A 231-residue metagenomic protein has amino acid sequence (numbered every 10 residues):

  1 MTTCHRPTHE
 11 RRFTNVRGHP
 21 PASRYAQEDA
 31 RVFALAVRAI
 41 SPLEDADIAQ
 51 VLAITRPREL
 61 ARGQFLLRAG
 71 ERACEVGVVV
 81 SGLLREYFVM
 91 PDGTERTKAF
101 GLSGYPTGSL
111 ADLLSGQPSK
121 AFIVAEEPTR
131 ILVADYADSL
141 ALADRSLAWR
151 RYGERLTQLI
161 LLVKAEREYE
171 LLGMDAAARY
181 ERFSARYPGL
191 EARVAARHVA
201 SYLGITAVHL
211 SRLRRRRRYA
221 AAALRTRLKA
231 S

Functional and structural regions predicted by a protein language model:
T2-R56: Cyclic nucleotide-binding regulatory module and flanking cytosolic helices
F33, I160-Y169: Short, Lys/Arg-enriched N-terminal segment that forms or immediately precedes the first helix of a structured domain
A39-A46, V76, R130, R167-G173 (+1 more regions): Localized chelating/binding microdomains that coordinate divalent metal ions or stabilize phosphate-bearing
G63, C74-Y87, S103-G104: Glycine- and acidic-residue-biased ligand/ion/polar-headgroup-sensing regions
L66-E71: Short phosphate-coordinating micro-motif centered on Lys-Gly-acidic
Y87-G93: Cytochrome P450 core scaffold surrounding the K-helix E-X-X-R motif and the conserved "meander" helix-loop region
T97-E154: Cyclic-nucleotide recognition modules
M174-S231: Phosphate-/nucleic-acid-contacting segments
